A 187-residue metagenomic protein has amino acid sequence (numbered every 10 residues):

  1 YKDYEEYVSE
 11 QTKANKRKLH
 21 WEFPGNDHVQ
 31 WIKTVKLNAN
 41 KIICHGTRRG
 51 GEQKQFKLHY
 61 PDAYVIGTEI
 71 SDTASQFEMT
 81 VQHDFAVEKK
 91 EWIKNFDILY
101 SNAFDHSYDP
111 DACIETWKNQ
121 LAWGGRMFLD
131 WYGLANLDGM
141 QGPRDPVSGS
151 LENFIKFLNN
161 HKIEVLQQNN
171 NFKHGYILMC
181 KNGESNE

Functional and structural regions predicted by a protein language model:
Y1-L37: Class I SAM-dependent methyltransferase Rossmann-like catalytic core, especially the SAM/SAH-binding loop
K41-E88: Class I SAM-dependent methyltransferase SAM/SAH-binding core
V87-L99: A short acidic, Gly/Pro-enriched loop at the edge of an enzyme's catalytic core that lines a small-molecule cofactor
D97-P110: A short SAM/SAH-binding and catalytic strip from SAM-dependent methyltransferases
D111-R126: A short glycine-rich, Lys/Arg-flanked "PGG" loop and its adjoining helix->strand segment in the class I
W123-A135: Conserved beta-strand signature within the Rossmann-like core of class I S-adenosyl-L-methionine
L134, D138-Q167: Conserved Class I S-adenosyl-L-methionine
H161-E187: Core SAM-dependent methyltransferase catalytic element
